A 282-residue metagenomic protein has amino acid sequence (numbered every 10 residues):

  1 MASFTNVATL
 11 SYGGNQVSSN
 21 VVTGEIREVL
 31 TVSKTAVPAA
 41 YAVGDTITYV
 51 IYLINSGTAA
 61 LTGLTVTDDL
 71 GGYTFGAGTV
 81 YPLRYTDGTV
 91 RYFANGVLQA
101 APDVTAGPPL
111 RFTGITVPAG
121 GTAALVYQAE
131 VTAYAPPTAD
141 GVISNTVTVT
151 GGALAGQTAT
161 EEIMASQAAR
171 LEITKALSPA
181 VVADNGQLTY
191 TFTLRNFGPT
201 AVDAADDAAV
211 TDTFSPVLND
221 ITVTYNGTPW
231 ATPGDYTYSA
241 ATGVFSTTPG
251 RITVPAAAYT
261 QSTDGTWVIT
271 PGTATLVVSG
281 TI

Functional and structural regions predicted by a protein language model:
M1-I282: Exported/extracytosolic protein signature
